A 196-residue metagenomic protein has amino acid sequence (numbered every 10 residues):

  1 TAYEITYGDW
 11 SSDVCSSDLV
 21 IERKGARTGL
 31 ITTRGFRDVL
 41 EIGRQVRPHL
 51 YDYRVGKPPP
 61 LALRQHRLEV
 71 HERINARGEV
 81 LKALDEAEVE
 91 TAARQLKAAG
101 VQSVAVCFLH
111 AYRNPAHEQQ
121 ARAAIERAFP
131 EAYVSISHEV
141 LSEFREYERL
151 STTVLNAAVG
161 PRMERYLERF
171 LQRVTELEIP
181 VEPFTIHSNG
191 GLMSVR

Functional and structural regions predicted by a protein language model:
T1-W10, V14: Single conserved hydrophobic/aromatic residue that forms the stacking wall/gate of nucleotide- or nucleobase-binding
S11-R196: N-terminally biased helix-coil "hinge/interface" segments that flank
